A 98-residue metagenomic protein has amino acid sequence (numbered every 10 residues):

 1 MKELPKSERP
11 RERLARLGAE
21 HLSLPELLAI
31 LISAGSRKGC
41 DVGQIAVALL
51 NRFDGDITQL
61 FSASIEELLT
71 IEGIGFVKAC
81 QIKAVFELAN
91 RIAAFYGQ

Functional and structural regions predicted by a protein language model:
M1-E67: Long, highly charged, low-complexity intrinsically disordered interaction regions that mediate electrostatic DNA/RNA
I71: Acidic-histidine catalytic/liganding microenvironments
K78-A89: Structured, non-catalytic alpha/beta "coupling" segments that mediate domain-domain communication and provide generic
L88-Q98: Basic, amphipathic DNA-recognition helix from helix-turn-helix-like DNA-binding domains
